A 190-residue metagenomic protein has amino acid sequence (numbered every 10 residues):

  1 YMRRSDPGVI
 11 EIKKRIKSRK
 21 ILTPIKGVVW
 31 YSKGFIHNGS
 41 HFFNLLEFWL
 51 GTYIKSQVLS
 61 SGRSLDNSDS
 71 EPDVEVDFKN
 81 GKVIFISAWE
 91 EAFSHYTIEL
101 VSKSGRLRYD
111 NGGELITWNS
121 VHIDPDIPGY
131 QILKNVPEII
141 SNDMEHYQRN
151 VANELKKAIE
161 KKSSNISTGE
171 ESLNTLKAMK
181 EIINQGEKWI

Functional and structural regions predicted by a protein language model:
Y1-H37: A contiguous active-site-proximal alpha/beta segment in oxidoreductase catalytic domains
S5, F35-G39, M144-Q148, N165-T168 (+1 more regions): Aromatic-acidic/polar surface patches that form glycan- and anion
G8-V9, F42-F43, Q148-N153, M179: A general structural signal for well-ordered alpha-helical segments in protein cores
R15-S18, F48, A178-E181: Residues within well-ordered alpha-helical secondary structure of globular protein domains
L22-E99: Rossmann-like dinucleotide-binding domain that binds NAD(P)(H)
L65-N67, K82-V151, N165-T168: NAD(P)-dinucleotide binding in Rossmann-like oxidoreductases
K79, N153-I190: C-terminal helix-rich "cap/oligomerization" subdomain common to oxidoreductases
